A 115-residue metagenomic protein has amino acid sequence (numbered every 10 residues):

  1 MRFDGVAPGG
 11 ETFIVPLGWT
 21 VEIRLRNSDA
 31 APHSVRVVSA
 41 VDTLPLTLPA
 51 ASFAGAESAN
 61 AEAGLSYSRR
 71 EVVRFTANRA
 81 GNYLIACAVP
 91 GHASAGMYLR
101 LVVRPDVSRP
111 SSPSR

Functional and structural regions predicted by a protein language model:
M1-T20: N-terminal edge beta-strand
G10, E22-R24, A61, V73: Second-shell loop/turn segments in exported
G18, R26-A30, A80: Short solvent-exposed strand-capping/beta-turn motif centered on an Asx-Ser/Thr pair
T20-V21, H33, Y83: A short tyrosine-centered beta-strand micro-motif
I23, V35, C87: Divalent metal-coordination and catalytic microenvironments
R24-L25, P105: Sec/Tat-exported extracytoplasmic proteins
A30-Y67, A93-R100: Histidine- and aromatic-enriched segments that form or immediately flank copper-ligand environments
S58-R115: Extracellular/periplasmic metallocenter environments
